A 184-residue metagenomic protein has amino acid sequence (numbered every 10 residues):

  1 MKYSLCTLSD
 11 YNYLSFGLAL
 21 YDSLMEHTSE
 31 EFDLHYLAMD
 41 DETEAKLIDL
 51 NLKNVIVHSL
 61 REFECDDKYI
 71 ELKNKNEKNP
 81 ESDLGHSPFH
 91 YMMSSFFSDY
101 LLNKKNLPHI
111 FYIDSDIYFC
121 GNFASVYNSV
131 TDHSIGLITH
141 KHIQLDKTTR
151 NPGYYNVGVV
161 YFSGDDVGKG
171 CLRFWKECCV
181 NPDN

Functional and structural regions predicted by a protein language model:
M1-N184: Glycosyltransferase catalytic domains, chiefly GT-A lineage
